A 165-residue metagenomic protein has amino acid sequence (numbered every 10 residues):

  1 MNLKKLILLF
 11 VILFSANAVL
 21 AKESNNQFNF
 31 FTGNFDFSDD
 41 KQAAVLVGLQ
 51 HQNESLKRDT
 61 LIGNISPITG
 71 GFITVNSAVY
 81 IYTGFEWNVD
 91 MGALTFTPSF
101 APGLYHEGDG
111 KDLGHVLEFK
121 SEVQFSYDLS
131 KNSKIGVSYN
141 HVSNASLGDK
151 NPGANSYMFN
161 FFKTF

Functional and structural regions predicted by a protein language model:
M1-N25: Cleavable N-terminal export/targeting peptides
L20-N25, D39-D40, S55-I65, D90-F96 (+1 more regions): Short loop/turn motifs that connect adjacent beta-strands in outer-membrane beta-barrel proteins
N26-D36, G63-T74, T97-H106, S138-S143: Transmembrane beta-strand segments that form the barrel wall of outer-membrane beta-barrel proteins
F35-V45, G71-Y82, D109-V116, S146-A154: Solvent-exposed loop/turn segments connecting transmembrane beta-strands in outer-membrane beta-barrel proteins
A43-L49, P152-F165: Outer-membrane beta-barrel "beta-signal"
V47-H51, T83-F85, V123, F159: Membrane-embedded beta-strands of outer-membrane beta-barrel proteins, especially the hydrophobic/small aromatic
H51-N53, W87-V89, Y127, H141 (+1 more regions): Residue-level signature of outer-membrane beta-barrel architecture
N76-F100: Helix-adjacent hinge/juxtasegments
